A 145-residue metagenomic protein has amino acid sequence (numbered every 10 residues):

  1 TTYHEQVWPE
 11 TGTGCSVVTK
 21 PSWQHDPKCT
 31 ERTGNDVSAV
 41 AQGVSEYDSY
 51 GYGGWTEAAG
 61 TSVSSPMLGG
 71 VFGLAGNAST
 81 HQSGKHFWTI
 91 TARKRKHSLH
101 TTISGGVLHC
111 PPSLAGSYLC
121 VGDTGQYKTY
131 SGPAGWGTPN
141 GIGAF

Functional and structural regions predicted by a protein language model:
T1-F145: Extracellular protease catalytic domains of secreted zymogens
